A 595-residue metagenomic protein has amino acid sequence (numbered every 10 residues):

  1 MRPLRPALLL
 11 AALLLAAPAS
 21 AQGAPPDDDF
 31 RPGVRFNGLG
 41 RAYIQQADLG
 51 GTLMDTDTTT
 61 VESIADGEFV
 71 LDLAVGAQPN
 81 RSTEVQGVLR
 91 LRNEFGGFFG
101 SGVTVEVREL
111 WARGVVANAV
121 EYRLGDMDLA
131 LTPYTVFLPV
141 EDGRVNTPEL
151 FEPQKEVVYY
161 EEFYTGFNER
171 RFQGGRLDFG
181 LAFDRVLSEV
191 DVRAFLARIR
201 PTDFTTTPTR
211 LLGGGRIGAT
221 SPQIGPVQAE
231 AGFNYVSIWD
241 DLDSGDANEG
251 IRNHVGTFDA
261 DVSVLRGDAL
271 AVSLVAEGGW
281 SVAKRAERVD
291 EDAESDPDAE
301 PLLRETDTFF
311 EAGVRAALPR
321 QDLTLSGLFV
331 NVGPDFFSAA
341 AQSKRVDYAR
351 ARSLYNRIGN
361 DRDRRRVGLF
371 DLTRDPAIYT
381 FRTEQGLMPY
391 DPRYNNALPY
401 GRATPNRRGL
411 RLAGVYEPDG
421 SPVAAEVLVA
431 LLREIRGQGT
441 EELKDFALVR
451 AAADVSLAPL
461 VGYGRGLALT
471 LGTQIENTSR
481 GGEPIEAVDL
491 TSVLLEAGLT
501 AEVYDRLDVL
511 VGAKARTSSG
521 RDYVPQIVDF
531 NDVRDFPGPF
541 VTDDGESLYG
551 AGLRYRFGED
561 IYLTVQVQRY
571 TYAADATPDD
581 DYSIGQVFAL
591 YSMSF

Functional and structural regions predicted by a protein language model:
M1-R5: Positively charged n-region of N-terminal signal peptides that target proteins for export
A7-A17: Bacterial N-terminal signal peptides
G23-G33, E62-D66, N80-G102, A119 (+3 more regions): Signature for the C-terminal beta-barrel architecture of outer-membrane proteins
F30-P32, Y43-E68: Surface-exposed strand-loop-strand hairpins of Gram-negative outer-membrane beta-barrel proteins
L71-V75: Histidine-anchored nucleotide/phosphate-binding helix
E106-P153, Y159-Y164, N168-R171: Hydrophobic or amphipathic alpha-helical targeting/insertion segments
G558-D580, F595: C-terminal beta-signal and adjacent terminal beta-strands/loops of Gram-negative outer-membrane beta-barrel proteins
A589-S592: Blade-level signature of beta-propeller repeat domains, shared across WD40, Kelch, NHL, RCC1 and BNR/Asp-box propellers
